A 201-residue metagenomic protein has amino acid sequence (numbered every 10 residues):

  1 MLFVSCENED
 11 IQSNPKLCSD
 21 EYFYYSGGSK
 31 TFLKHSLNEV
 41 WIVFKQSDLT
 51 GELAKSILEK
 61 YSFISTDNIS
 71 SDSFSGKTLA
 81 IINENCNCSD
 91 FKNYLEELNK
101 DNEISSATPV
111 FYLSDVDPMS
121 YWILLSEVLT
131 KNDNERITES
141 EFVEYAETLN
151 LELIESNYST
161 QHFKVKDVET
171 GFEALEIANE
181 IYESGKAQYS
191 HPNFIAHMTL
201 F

Functional and structural regions predicted by a protein language model:
L2-S5: C-terminal motif of bacterial Sec signal peptides marking the signal peptidase cleavage site
N8: Short, conserved catalytic or interaction motifs in soluble domains
I11-F201: Primarily auto-inhibitory N-terminal propeptides
